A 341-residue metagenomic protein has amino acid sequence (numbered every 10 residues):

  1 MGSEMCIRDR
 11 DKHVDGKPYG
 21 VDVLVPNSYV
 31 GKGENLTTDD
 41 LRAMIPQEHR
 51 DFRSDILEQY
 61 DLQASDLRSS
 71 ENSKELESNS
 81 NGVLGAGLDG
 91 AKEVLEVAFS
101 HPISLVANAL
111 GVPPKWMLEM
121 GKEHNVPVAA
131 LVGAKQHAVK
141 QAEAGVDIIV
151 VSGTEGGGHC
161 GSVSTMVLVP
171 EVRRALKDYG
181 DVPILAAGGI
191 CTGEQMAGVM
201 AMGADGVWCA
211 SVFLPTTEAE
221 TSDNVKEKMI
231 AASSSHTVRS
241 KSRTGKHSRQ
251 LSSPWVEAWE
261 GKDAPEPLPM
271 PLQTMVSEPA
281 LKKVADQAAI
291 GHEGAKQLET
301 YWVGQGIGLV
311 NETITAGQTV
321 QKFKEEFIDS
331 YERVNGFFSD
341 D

Functional and structural regions predicted by a protein language model:
M1-G2, G188-G189: A short glycine-leucine-enriched loop at secondary-structure breakpoints that most characteristically corresponds
S3-E4, R8-Y179: Active-site entrance/lid segments in N-terminal catalytic domains of soluble metabolic enzymes
T38-D51, S162-L185, C191-D341: Conserved active-site-proximal phosphate/metal-binding subdomains
V112, I190-C191: Residue-level detector of alpha-helix initiation sites
